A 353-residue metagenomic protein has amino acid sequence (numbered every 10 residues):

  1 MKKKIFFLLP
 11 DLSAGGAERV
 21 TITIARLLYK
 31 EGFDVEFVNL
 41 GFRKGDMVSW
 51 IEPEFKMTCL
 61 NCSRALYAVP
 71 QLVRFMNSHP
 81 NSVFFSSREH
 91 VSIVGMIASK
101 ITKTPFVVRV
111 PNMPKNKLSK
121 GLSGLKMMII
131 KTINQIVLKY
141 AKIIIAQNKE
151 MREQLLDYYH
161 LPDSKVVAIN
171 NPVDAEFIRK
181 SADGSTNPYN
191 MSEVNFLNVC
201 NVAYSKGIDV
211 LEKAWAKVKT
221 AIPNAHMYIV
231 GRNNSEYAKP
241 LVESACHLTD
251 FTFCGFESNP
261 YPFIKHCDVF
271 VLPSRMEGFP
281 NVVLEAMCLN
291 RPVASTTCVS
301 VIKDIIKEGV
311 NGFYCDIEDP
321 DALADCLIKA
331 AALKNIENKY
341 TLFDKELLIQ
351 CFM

Functional and structural regions predicted by a protein language model:
E18-T23, V194, N198-K217, E236: A conserved mid-protein helix/loop that constitutes part of the nucleotide-sugar donor-binding site
R43-W50, L156-Y158, Y228-T249, C254: Short, structured helix-loop element that forms part of the nucleotide-activated donor/catalytic region
V73, K126-I144: Membrane-proximal helix-turn-helix segments that form the acceptor-binding/catalytic region of lipid-linked
S86-S92, V110-P111: Short His-centered aromatic/hydrophobic patch
Y140-K165, V173-A175: A short, active-site helix/loop in glycosyltransferases that binds the activated sugar's phosphate group
F256, R275: Aromatic "clamp/platform" in nucleotide-sugar-dependent glycosyltransferases that forms part of the donor/acceptor
P292-T296: Short hydrophobic beta-strand element within catalytic cores of glycosyltransferases and related nucleotide-activated
E308-G309, F313-P320, I328-K334: Conserved acidic donor-binding segment of nucleotide-sugar-dependent glycosyltransferases
